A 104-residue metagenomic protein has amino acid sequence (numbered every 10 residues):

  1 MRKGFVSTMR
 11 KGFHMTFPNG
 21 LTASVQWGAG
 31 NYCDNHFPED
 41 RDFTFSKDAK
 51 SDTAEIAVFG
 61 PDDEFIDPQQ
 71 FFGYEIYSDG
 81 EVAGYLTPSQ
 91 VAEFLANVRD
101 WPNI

Functional and structural regions predicted by a protein language model:
M1-I104: Catalytic phosphate/metal-binding cores of nucleic-acid and nucleotide-processing enzymes, i.e., regions that mediate
